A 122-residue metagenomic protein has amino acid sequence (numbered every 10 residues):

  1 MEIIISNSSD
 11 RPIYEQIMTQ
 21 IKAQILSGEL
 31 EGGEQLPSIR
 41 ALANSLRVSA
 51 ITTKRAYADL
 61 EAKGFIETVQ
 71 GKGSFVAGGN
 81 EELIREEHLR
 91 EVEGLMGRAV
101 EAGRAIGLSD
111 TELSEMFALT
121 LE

Functional and structural regions predicted by a protein language model:
M1-Q35, A41, R90-E122: Extreme N-terminal segment that seeds HTH/winged-HTH DNA-binding domains in transcriptional regulators
Y14, S38, K72-L89: Short, cationic-aromatic polyanion-contact patches
E29-E34, E61-G71, A77-G78: Beta-hairpin "wing" of winged helix-turn-helix
Q35-L46, L60: A short alpha-helical element within helix-turn-helix/winged-helix DNA-binding domains across DNA-binding proteins
S45, A62-F65, I106: Residue cluster at the C-terminal edge of the helix-turn-helix DNA-binding motif
I51: Key DNA-contact positions within bacterial/archaeal DNA-binding proteins
A58, A62, A118: Residue-level detection of the helix-turn-helix DNA-binding "recognition helix"
